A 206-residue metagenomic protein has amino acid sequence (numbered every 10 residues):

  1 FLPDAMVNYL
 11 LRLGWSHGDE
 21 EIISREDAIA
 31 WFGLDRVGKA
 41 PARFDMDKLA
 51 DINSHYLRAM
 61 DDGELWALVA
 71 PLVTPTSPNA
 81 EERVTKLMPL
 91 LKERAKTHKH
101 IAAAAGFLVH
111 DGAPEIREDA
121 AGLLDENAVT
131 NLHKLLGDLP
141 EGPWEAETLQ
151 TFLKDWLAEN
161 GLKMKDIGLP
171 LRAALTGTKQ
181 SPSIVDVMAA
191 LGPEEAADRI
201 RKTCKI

Functional and structural regions predicted by a protein language model:
F1-Y56, T151, P170-L175, K179 (+1 more regions): Alpha-helical recognition segments enriched in aromatics with Gly/Pro capping that present substrate-recognition
A5, K48, L65, R83-L87 (+3 more regions): Residue-level detector of well-ordered alpha-helical segments, enriched for hydrophobic/aromatic packing positions
E21, A42, D62, E81-V84 (+3 more regions): Alpha-helix N-cap/helix-initiation sites
G38-A42, Y56-M60, L123-D125, P140-W144 (+2 more regions): A short, ordered amphipathic alpha-helix with a cationic face
D62-N160: Small-residue-rich helix-loop
P143-I206: Charged substrate- and nucleic-acid-binding regions of tRNA-handling and nucleotidyl-transfer enzymes, centered on
